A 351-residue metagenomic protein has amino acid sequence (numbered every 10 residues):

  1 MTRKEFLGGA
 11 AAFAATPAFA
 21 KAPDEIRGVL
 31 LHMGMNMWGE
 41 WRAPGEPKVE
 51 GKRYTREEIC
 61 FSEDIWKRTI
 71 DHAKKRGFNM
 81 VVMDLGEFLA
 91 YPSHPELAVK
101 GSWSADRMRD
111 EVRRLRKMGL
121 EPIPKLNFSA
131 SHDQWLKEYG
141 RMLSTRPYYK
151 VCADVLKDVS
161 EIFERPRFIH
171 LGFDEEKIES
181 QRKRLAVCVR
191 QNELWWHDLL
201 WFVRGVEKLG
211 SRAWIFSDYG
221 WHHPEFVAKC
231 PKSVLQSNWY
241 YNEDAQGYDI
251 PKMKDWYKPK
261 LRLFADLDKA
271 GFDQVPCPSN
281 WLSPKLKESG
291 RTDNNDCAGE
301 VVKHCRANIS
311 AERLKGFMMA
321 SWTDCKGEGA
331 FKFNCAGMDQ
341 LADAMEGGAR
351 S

Functional and structural regions predicted by a protein language model:
E5-A20: N-terminal export signals
P23-L31: Transmembrane beta-strand segments of Gram-negative outer membrane beta-barrel proteins
L30-L235, Y240, W281-L286: Aromatic-lined carbohydrate-binding surfaces of glycoside hydrolases
W66, S104-M108, Y148-A153, Q191-W201 (+3 more regions): Well-ordered, non-membrane alpha-helical segments in soluble/globular domains
P122, A213, Q274, L314-K315: Hydrophobic anchor at the start of a short beta-strand that flanks the dinucleotide cofactor-binding loop
P224-P231, S237-L282, L286: Glycoside hydrolase catalytic-domain groove-lining segments
V275-L286, R291-R350: Substrate-binding cleft of secreted/luminal carbohydrate-active enzymes
